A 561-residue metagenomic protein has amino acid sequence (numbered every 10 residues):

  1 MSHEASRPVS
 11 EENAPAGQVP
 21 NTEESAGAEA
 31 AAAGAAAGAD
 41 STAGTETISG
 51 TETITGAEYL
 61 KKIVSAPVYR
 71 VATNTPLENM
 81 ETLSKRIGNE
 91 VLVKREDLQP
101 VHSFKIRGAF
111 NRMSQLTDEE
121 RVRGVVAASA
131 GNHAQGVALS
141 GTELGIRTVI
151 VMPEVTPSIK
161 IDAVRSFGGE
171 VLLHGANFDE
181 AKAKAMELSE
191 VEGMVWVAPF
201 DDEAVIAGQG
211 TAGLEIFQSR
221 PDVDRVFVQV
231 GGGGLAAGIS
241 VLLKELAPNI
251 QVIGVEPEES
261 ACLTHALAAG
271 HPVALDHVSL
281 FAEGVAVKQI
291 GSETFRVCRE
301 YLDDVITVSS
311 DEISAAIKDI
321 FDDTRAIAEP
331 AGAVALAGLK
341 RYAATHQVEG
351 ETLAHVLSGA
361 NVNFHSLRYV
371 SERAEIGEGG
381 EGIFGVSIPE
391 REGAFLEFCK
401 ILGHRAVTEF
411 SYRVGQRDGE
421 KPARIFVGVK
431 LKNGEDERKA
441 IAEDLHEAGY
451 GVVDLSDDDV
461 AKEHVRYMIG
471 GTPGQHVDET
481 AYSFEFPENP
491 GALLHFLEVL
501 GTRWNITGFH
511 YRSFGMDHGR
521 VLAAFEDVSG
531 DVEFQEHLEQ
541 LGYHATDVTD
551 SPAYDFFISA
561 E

Functional and structural regions predicted by a protein language model:
S2-A33, G38-A492, V499-E561: PLP-dependent amino-acid enzyme catalytic core
